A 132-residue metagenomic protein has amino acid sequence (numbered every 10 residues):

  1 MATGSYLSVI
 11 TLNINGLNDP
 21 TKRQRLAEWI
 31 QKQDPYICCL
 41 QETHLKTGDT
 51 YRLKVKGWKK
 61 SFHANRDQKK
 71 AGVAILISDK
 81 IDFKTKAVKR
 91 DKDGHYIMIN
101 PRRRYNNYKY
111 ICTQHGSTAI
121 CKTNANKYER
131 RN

Functional and structural regions predicted by a protein language model:
M1-N132: A shared catalytic/ligand-binding motif for oxyanion handling
